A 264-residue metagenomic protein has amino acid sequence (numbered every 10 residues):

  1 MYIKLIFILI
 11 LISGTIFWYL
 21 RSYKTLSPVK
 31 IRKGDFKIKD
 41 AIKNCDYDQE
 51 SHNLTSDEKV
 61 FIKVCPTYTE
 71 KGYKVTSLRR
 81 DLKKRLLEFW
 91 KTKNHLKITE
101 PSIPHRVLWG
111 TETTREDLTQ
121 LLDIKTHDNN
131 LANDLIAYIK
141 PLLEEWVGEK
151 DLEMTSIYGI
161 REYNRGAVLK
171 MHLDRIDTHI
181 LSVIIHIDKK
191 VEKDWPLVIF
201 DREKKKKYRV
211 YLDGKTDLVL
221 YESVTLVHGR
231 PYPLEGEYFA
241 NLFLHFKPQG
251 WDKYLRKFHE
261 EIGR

Functional and structural regions predicted by a protein language model:
Y2-L26: Terminal signal-anchor or tail-anchor transmembrane helices that tether membrane-associated enzymes to cellular
P28-V147: Non-heme Fe(II)/2-oxoglutarate
W146-D151, I187: A broad structural signal for alpha-helix termini and local helix breaks/kinks
E149-G159: A short coil-to-beta-strand element that immediately follows conserved catalytic motifs
N164-L226, E237-L242, P248-E261: Catalytic core of non-heme Fe(II) oxygenases with the double-stranded beta-helix
R230-G236: Short proline/glycine-enriched turn/loop segments at secondary-structure junctions
